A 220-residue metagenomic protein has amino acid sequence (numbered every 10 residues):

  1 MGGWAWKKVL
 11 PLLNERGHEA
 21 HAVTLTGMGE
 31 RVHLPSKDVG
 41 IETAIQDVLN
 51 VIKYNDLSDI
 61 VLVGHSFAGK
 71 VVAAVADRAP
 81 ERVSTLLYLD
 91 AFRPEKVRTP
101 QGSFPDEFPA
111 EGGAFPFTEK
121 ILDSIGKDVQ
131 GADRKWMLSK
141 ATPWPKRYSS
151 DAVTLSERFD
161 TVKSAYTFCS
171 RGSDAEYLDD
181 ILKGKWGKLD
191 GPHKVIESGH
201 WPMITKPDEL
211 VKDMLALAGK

Functional and structural regions predicted by a protein language model:
M1-E30: Conserved HGGG/HGGXW glycine-rich cap/lid loop of the alpha/beta-hydrolase fold
E19, G27-V61, D77-R78, S103-F104: Active-site loop/oxyanion-hole signature of alpha/beta-hydrolase fold enzymes
T24, V61, S84-L87: Residue in the alpha/beta-hydrolase core beta-strand immediately N-terminal to the catalytic nucleophile
K37, D77-D123, E176-K183: Flexible "cap/lid" loop of the alpha/beta hydrolase fold
V63-G64, A68, V72: Gly/Ala-rich beta-loop-alpha elbow adjacent to hydrolase catalytic centers
S139-R158, V162: Active-site nucleophile elbow and catalytic-triad environment of alpha/beta-hydrolase enzymes
Y166-F168: Short beta-strand/loop motif that positions the catalytic acidic residue of the alpha/beta-hydrolase fold
S170-E197, W201-I204, E209, D213-L217: Conserved loop-alpha-helix segment in the C-terminal half of the alpha/beta-hydrolase fold that carries the catalytic
